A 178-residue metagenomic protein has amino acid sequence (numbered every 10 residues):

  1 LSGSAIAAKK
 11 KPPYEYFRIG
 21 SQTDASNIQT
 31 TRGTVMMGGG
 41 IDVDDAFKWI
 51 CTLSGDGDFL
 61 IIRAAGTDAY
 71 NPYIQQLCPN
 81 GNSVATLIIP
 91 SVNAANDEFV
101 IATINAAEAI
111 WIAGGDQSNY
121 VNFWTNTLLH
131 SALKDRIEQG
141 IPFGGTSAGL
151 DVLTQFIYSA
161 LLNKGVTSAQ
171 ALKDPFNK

Functional and structural regions predicted by a protein language model:
L1, L53, L60, L77 (+7 more regions): Generic detector of leucine side chains in alpha-helical contexts
G3-A7: Sec/Tat signal peptide C-region and signal peptidase I cleavage site
A8-N119: Extended, subdomain-level signal for the structured scaffold at the beginning of enzyme domains
V121-K178: Class I SAM-dependent methyltransferase SAM-binding "motif I" and its flanking Rossmann-like core
